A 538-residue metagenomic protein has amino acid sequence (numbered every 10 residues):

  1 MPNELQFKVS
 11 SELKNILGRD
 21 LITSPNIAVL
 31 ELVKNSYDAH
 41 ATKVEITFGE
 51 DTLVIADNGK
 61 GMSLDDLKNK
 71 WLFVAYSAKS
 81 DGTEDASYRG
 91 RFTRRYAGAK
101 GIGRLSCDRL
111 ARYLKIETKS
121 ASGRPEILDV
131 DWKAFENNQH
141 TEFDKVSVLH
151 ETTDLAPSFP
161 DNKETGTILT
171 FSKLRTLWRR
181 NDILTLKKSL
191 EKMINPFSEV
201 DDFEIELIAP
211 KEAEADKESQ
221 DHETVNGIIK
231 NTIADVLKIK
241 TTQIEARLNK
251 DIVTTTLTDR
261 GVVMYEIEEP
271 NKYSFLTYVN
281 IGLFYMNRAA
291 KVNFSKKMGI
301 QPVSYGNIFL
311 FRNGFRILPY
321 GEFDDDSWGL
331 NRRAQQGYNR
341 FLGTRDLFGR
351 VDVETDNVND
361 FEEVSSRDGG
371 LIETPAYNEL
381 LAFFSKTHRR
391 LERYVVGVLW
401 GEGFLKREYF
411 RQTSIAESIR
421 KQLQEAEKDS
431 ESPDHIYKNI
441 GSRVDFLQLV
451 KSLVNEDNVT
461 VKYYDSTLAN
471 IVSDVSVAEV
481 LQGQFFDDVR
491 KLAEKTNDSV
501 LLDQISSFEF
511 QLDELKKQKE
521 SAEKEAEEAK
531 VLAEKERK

Functional and structural regions predicted by a protein language model:
M1-K173, R180, K188: GHKL (Bergerat-fold) ATPase N-terminal catalytic module, capturing the glycine-rich phosphate-binding loop and acidic
M1-N3, E266-R537: Charged regulatory segments coupled to nucleotide-binding catalytic modules in large multidomain enzymes
R19, R104-D108, K119-S120, P157-K163 (+5 more regions): A general structural signal for short secondary-structure junctions and capping/turn motifs
A28, W178-S189, A376-F383: Short amphipathic alpha-helical segments
E45-T47, D85-R89, G123-I127, D202-I208 (+1 more regions): Short, glycine/acidic-rich hinge or "gate" loops at secondary-structure transitions that mediate conformational
E50, A209-K211, G314: Residue-level detection of beta-strand-connecting loop/turn positions
L114-T118, I205, Y338: Short conserved beta-strand and strand-loop elements enriched in small hydrophobics with frequent Asp/Gly
P157-I300: Glycine/threonine-rich ATP-lid/beta-loop region of ATP-binding domains
